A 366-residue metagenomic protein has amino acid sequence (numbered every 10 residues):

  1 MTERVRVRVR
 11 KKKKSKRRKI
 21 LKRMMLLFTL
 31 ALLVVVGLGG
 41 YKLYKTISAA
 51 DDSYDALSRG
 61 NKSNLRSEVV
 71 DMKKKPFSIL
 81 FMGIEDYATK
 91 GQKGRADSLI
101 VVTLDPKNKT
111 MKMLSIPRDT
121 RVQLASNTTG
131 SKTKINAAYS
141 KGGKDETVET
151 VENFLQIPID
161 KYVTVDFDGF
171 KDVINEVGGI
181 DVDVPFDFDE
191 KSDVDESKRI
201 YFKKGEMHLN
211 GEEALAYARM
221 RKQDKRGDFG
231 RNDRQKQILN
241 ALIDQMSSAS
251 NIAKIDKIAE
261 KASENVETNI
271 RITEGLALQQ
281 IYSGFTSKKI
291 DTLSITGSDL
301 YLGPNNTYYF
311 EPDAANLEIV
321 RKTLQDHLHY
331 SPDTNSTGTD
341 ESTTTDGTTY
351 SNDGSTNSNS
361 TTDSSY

Functional and structural regions predicted by a protein language model:
T2-A31, V35-Y366: Non-catalytic, solvent-exposed segments at the cell envelope interface
